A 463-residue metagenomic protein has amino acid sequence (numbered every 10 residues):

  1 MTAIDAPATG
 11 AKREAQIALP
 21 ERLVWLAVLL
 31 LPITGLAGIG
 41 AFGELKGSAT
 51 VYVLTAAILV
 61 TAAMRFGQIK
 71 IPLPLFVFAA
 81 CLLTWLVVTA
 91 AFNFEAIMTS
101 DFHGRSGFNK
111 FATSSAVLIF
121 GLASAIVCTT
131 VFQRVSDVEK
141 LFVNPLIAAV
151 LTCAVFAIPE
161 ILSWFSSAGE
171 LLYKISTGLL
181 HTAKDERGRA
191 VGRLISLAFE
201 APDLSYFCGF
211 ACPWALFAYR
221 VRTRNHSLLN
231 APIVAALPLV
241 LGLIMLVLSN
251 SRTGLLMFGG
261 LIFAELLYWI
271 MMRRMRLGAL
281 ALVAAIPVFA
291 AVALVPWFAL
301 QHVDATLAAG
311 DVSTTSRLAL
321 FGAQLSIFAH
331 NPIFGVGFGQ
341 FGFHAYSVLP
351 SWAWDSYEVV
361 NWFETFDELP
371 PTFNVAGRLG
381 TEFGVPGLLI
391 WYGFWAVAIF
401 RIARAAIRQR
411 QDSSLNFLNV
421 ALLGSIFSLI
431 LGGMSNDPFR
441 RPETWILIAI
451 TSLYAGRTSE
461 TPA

Functional and structural regions predicted by a protein language model:
M1-D101, Q133, D137-K140, N144 (+4 more regions): Transmembrane signal-anchor hairpin modules in multi-pass inner-membrane enzymes, especially those that act on
V28-L29, F258, I262, F394-W395 (+1 more regions): Transmembrane alpha-helices of multi-pass inner-membrane enzymes
T34-G38, S100-G104, H181-L197, A319 (+1 more regions): Juxtamembrane membrane-water interface segments that cap and precede transmembrane helices
S48-V53, S100-T130, L141-L146, V150: Aromatic-anchored transmembrane helix interface
I119-V127, K140-W269, V397-A403, I426-I430 (+1 more regions): Alpha-helical transmembrane segments of multi-pass inner-membrane proteins
V155-A168, S249-N250, L266-G310, L325-H330 (+1 more regions): A membrane-periplasm/extracellular boundary helix in multi-pass inner-membrane enzymes that assemble envelope glycans
D304-G322, G337-F383: Long extracytoplasmic/lumenal interhelical loops at the membrane interface of multi-pass membrane proteins
E382-F427: Hydrophobic transmembrane alpha-helices and their immediate junctions
